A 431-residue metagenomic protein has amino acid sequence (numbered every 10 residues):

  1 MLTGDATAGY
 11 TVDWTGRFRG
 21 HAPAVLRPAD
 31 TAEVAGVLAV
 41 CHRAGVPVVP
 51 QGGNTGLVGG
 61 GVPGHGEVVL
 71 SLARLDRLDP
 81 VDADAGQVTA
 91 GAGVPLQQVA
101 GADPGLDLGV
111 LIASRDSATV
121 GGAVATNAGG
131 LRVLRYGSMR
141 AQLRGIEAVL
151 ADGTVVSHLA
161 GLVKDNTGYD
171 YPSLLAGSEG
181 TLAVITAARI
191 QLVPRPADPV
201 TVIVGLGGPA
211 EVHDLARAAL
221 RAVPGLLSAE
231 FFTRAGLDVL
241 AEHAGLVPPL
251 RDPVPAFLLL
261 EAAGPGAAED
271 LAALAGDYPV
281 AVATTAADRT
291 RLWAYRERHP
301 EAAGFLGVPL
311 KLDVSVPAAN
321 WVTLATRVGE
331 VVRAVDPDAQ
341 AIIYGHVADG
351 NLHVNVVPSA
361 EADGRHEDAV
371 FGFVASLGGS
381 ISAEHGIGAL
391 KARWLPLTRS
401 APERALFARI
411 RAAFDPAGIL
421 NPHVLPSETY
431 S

Functional and structural regions predicted by a protein language model:
M1-S431: Noncatalytic alpha-helical scaffold of FAD-dependent oxidoreductases
